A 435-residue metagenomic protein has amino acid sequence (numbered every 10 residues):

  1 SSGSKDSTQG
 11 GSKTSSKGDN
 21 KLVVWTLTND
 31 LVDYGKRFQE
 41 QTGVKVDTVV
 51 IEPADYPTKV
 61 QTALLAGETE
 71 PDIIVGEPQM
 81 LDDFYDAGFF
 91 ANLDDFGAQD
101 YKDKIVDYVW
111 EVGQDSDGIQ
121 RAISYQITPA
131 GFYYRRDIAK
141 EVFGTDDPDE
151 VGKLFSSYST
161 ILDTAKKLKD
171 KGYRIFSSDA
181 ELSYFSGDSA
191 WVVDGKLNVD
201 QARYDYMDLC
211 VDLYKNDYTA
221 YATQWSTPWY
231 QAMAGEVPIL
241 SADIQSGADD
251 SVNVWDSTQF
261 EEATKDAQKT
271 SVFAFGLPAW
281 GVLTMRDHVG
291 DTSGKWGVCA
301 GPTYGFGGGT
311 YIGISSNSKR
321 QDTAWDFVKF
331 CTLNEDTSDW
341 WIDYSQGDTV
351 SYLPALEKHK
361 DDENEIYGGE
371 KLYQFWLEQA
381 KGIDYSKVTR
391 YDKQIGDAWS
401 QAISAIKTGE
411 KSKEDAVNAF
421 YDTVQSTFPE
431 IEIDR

Functional and structural regions predicted by a protein language model:
S1-D83, A87, Q99-K102, E150 (+6 more regions): Conserved N-terminal structural module of periplasmic/extracytoplasmic solute-binding proteins
D19-L22, T42-V46, E68-D72, I119-Q120 (+5 more regions): Loop/turn elements at helix/coil->beta-strand transitions in domains of secreted/extracellular proteins
L27-N29, G76-M80, D179-E181, F275-M285: Beta->alpha turn/N-cap motifs
V32, D205-R320, D326: Extracytoplasmic/periplasmic substrate-binding proteins
G76-Y133, K140, L162, S293-A300 (+1 more regions): Hinge/lid segment of periplasmic solute-binding proteins
F96-D100, Q114-S183, W191-T227, S316-D322 (+1 more regions): Helix-loop-helix "hinge/cap" segment bordering the ligand-binding cleft or interdomain interface
R121-A122, L168-D179, N334-G347, S426-D434: Bilobed periplasmic-binding protein-like "clamshell/Venus-flytrap" ligand-binding domains
V282-L283, G305-F306, T310-K393, R435: Mature extracytoplasmic/periplasmic domains
